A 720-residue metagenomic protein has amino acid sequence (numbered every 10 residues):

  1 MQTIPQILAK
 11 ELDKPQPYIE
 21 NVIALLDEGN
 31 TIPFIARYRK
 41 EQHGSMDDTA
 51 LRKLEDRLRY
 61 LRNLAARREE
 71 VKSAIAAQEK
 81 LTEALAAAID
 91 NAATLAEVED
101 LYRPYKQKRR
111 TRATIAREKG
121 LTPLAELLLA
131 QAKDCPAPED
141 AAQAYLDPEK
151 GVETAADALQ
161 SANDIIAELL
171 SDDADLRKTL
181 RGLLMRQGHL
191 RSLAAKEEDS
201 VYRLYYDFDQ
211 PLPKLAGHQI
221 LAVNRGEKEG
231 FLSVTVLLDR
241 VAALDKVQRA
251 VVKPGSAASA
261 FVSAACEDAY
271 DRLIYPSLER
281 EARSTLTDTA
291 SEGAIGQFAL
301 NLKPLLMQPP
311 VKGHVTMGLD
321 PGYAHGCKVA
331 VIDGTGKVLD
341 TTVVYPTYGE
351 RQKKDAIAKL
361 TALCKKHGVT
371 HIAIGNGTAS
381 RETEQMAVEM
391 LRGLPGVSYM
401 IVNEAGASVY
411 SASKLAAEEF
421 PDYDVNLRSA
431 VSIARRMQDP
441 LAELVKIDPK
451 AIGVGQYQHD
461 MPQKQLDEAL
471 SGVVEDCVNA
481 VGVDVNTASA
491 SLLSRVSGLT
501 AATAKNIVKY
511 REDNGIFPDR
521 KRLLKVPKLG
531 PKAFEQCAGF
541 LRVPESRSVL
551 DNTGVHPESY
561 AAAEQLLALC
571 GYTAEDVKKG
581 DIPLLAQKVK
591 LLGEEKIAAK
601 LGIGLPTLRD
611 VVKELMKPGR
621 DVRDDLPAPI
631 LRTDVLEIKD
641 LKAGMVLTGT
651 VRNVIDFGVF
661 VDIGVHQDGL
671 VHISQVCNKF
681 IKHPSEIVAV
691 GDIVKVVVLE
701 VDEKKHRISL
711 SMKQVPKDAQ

Functional and structural regions predicted by a protein language model:
D13-K14, P309-V311, E475-K509, T633-V671 (+1 more regions): C-terminal accessory/binding modules appended to enzymatic or scaffolding proteins
A24-D27, P104, I115-E118, A222-G226 (+14 more regions): Replace "in large, NTP-powered and nucleic-acid-processing enzymes" with "in large, NTP-powered factors and other
T31-I32, H43, D47-T114, K119-E149 (+4 more regions): Accessory alpha-helical DNA-binding modules that contact the DNA backbone or grooves
F34, A50-K53, Y60-G318, G322-Y423 (+1 more regions): Duplex nucleic acid-engaging cores and interfaces of nucleic-acid transaction enzymes
E97, M400, G406, S411-V481 (+1 more regions): Long, charge-rich intrinsically disordered scaffolds of nucleic-acid metabolism proteins
A144-A155, F208, K228, L244-Y270 (+6 more regions): Low-complexity, acidic/Ser/Thr- and charged residue-rich accessory regions of DNA metabolism proteins
G182-H189, L319-Y323, G377-E382, V402-V409 (+5 more regions): A glycine-rich phosphate-binding loop feature that marks nucleotide/adenosyl-phosphate handling sites
E281-A299, A451-D484, A599-A643: Long, charged amphipathic helices and adjacent flexible linkers at domain junctions
